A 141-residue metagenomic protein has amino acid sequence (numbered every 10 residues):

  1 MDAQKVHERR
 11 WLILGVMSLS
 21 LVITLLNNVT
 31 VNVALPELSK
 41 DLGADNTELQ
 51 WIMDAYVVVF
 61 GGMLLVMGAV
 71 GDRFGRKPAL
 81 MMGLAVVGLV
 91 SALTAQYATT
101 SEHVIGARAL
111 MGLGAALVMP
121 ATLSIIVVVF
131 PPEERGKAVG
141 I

Functional and structural regions predicted by a protein language model:
D2-I141: Transmembrane-helix bundle of Major Facilitator Superfamily
